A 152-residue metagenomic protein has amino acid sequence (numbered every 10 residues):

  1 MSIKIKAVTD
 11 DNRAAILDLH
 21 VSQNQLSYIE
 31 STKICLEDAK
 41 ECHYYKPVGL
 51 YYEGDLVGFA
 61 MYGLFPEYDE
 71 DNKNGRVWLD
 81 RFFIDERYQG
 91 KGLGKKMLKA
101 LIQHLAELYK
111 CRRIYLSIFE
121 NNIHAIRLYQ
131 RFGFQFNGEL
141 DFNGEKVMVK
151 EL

Functional and structural regions predicted by a protein language model:
S2-I3, A7-R81, D85-R87, L98 (+3 more regions): Acetyl-CoA-dependent GNAT
H20, G75-R76, L93, Y129-G133: Short, glycine/charged-enriched secondary-structure capping and boundary segments
D85-R87, K91, E120-N121: Active-site acidic-Proline motif in GNAT/NAT acetyltransferases
G90-Q103, R127, R131: Conserved acetyl-CoA-binding loop-helix of GNAT-fold acetyltransferases
K91, L108-R112: Short coil/turn segments at alpha/beta junctions that flank glycine-rich nucleotide-binding fingerprints
C111-I126, R131-L152: C-terminal "cap" of GNAT-fold acetyltransferases
